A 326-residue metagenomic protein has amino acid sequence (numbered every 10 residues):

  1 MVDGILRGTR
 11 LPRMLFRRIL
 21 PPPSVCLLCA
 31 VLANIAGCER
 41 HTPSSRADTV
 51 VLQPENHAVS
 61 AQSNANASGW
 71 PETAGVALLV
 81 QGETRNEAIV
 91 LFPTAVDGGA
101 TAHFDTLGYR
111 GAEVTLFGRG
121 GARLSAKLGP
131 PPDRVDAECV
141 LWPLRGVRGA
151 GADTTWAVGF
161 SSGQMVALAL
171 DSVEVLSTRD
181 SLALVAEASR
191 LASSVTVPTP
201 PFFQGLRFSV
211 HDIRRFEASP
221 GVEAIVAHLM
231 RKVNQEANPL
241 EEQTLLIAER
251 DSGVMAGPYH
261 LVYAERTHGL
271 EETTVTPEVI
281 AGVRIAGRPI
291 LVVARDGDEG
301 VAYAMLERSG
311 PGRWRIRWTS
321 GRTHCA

Functional and structural regions predicted by a protein language model:
V2-D3, V25: Acidic, Ala/Val/Gly-enriched low-complexity intrinsically disordered segments
G8-C26: Bacterial N-terminal signal peptides that target proteins for export
L28-L32: Gram-negative bacterial Sec-dependent N-terminal signal peptides
I35-G37: C-terminal motif of bacterial Sec signal peptides marking the signal peptidase cleavage site
H41-A326: Exposed acidic/polar residues on beta-strands and adjacent loops within beta-sheet cores, strongest in beta-propeller
